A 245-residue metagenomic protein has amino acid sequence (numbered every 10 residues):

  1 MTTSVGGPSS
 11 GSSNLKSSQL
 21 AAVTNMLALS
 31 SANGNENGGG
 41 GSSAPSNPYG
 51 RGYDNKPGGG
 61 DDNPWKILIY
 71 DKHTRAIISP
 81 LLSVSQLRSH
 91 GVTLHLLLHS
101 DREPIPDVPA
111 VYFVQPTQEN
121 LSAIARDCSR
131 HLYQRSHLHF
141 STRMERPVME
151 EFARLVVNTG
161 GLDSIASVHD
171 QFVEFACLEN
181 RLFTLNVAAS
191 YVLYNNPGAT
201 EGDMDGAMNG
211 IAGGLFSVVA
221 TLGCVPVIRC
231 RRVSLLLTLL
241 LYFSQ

Functional and structural regions predicted by a protein language model:
M1-Q245: Extended, well-folded catalytic/binding cores that form a central cleft or groove in large enzyme and scaffold domains
